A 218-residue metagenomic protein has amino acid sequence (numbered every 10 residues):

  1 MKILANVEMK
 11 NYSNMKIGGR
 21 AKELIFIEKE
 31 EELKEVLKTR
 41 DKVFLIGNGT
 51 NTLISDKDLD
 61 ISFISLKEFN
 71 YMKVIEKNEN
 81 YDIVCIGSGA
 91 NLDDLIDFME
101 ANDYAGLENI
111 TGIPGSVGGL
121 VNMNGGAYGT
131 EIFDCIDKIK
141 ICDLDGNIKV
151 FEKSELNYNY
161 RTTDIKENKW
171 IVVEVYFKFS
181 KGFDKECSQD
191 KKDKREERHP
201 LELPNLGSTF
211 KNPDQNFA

Functional and structural regions predicted by a protein language model:
M1-I3, Y12-S13, G125-G129, R195-E197: Intrinsically disordered, low-complexity segments enriched in polar/charged residues with Gly/Pro, especially when
M1-V117: Anion-binding (especially nucleotide phosphate/pyrophosphate-binding) glycine-rich loop and adjoining beta-alpha core
L4, T52, C142-D143, I148-A218: Phosphate/pyrophosphate- and phosphate-bearing ligand-binding catalytic cores of soluble enzymes
K10, R40, G47, D134-I136 (+2 more regions): Short beta-strand-initiation
G18, L24-E31, L53-K73, N122-E152 (+1 more regions): Structural signature of FAD isoalloxazine-binding scaffolds in flavoprotein oxidoreductases
T50, E68-M72, I110-I113, F133-C135 (+2 more regions): Glycine-rich loops and low-complexity Gly/Arg-rich segments that provide flexible linkers or classic glycine-based
A101, G106-D137, N205: A gly/ser-rich beta-alpha-beta helix-loop segment of oxidoreductase catalytic cores
